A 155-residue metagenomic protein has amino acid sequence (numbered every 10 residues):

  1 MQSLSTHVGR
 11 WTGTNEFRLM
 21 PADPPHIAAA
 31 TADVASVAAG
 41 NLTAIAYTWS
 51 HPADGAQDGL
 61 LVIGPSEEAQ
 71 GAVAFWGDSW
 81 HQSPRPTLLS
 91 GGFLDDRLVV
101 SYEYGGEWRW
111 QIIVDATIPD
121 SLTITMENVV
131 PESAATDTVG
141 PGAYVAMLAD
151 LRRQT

Functional and structural regions predicted by a protein language model:
M1-T155: Hydrophobic small-molecule pocket/channel-lining residues, especially in calycin-type beta-barrels
